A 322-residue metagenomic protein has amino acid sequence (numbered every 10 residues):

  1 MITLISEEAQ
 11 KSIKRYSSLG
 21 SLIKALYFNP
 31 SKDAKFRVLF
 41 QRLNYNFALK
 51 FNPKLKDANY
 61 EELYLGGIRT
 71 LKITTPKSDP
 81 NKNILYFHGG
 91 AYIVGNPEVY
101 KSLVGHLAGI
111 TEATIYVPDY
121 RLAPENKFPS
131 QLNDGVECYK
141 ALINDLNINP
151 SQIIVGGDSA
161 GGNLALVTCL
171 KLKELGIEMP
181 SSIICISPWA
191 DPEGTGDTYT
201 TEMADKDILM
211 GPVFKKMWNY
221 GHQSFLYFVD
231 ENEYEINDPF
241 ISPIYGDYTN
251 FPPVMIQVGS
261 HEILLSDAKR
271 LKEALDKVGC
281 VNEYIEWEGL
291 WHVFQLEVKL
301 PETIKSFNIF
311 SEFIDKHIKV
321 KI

Functional and structural regions predicted by a protein language model:
M1-S78, N219, D230-E233, V320-I322: A glycine/proline-hinged amphipathic helix-loop "lid/cap" segment that gates access to hydrophobic ligand pockets
I23-L26, E61-L71, T75-I322: Alpha/beta-hydrolase superfamily serine-hydrolase fold, recognizing
